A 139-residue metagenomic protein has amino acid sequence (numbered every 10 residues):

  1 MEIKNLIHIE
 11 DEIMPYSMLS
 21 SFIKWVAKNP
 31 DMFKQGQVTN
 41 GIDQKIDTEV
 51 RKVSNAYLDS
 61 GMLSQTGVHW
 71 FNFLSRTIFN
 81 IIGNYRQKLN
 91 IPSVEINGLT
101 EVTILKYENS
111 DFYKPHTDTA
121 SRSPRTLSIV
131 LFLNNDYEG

Functional and structural regions predicted by a protein language model:
M1-I96: Non-heme Fe(II)/2-oxoglutarate
V68-G139: Catalytic core of non-heme Fe(II) oxygenases with the double-stranded beta-helix
